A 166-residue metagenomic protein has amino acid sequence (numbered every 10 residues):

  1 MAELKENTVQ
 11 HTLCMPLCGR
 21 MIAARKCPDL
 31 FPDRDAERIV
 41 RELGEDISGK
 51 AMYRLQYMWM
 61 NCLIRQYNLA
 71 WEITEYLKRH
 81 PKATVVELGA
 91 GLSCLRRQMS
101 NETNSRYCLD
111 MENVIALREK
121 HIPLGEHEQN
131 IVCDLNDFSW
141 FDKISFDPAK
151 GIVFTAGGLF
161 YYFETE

Functional and structural regions predicted by a protein language model:
M1-V86, A90-C133, P148: Rossmann-like AdoMet
N130, F138-F141, Y162-E166: A short, conserved alpha-helix within the catalytic core of class I
S139-A149: Short amphipathic alpha-helix with an adjacent loop that forms part of the alpha/beta core around
K150-E166: A short SAM/SAH-binding and catalytic strip from SAM-dependent methyltransferases
